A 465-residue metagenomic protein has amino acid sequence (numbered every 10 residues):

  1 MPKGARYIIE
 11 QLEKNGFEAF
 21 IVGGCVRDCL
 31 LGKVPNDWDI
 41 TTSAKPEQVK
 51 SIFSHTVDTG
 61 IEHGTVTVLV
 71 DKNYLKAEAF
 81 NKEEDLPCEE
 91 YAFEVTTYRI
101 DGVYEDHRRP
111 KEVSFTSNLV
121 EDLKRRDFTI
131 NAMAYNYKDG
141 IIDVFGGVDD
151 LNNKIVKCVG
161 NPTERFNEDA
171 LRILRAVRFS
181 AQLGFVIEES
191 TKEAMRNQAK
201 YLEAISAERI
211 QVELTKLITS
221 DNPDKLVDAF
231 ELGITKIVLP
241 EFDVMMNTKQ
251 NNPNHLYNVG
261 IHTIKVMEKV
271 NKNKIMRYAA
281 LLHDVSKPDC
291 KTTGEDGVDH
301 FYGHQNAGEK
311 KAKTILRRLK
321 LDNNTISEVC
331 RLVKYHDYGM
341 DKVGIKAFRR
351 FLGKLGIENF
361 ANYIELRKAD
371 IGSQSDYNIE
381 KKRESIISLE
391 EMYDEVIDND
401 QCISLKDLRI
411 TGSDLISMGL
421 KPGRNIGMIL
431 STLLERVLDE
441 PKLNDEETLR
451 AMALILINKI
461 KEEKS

Functional and structural regions predicted by a protein language model:
M1-S465: Catalytic cores of the polymerase beta-like nucleotidyltransferase superfamily and closely associated nucleotide
